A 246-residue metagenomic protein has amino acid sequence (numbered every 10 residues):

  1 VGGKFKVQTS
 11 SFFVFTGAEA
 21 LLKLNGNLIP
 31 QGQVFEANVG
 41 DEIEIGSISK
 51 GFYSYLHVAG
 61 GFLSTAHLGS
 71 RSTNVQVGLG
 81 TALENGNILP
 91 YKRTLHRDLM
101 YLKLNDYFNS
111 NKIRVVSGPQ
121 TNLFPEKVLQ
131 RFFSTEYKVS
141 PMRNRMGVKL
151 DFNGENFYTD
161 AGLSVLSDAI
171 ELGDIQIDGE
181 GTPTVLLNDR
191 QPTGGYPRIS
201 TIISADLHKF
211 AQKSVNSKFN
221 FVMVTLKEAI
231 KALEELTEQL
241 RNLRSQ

Functional and structural regions predicted by a protein language model:
V1-Q246: Conserved "landmark" site that anchors the functional core of diverse proteins
